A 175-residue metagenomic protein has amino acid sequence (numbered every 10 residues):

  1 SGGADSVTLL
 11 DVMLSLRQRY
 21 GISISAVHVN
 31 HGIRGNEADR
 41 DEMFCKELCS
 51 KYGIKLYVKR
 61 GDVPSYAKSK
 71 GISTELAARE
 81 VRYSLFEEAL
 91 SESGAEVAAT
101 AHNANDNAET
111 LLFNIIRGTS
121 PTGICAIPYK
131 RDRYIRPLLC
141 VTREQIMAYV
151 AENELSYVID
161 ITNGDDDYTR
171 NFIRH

Functional and structural regions predicted by a protein language model:
S1-H175: Core alpha/beta nucleotide-donor-binding catalytic domains of modification enzymes
